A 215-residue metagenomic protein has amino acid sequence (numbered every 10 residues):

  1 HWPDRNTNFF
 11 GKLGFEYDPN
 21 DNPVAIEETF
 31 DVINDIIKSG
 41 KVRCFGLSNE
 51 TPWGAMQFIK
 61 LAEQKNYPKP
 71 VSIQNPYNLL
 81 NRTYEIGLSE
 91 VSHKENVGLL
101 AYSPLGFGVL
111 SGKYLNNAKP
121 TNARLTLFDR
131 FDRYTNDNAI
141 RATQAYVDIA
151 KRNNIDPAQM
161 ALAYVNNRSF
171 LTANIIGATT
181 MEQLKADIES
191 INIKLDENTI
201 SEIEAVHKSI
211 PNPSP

Functional and structural regions predicted by a protein language model:
P3-A205: Beta/alpha (TIM)-barrel catalytic core signal, keyed to glycine-rich beta->alpha loops juxtaposed to Asp/Glu that bind
A118, S214-P215: Short, hydrophobic secondary-structure boundary micro-motifs
L195, N212-S214: Short arginine-rich
